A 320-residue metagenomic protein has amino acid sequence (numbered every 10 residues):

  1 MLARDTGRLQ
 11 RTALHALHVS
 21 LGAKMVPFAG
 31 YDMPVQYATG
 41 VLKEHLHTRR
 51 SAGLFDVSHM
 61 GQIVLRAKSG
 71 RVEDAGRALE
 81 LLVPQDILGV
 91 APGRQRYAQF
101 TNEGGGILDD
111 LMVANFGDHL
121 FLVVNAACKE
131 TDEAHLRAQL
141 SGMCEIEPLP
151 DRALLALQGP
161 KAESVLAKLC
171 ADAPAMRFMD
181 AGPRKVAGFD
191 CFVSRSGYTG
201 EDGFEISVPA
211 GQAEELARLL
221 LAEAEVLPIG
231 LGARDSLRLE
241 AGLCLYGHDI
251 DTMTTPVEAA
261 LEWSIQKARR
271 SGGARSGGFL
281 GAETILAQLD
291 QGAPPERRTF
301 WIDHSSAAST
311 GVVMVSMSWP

Functional and structural regions predicted by a protein language model:
M1-F100, G106, L231-G232: Acidic, proline/glycine-enriched N-terminal capping motif
L2-P27, M33-V35, N115-P320: Conserved, structured C-terminal
E44-R50, F100-D110, Q139-G142, K185-F192: Short amphipathic beta-strand starts and helix->beta connectors
D56, D110, E205: Acidic active-site catalytic centers that drive phospho-/nucleotidyl reactions and related ester hydrolyses
G61, R96, D109-D110, D180 (+2 more regions): Residue-level marker for the onset of beta-strands and adjacent loop->beta junctions in well-ordered domains
L81, Q85-Q139: Well-ordered mid-protein domain cores that form the structural environment of catalytic cofactors
